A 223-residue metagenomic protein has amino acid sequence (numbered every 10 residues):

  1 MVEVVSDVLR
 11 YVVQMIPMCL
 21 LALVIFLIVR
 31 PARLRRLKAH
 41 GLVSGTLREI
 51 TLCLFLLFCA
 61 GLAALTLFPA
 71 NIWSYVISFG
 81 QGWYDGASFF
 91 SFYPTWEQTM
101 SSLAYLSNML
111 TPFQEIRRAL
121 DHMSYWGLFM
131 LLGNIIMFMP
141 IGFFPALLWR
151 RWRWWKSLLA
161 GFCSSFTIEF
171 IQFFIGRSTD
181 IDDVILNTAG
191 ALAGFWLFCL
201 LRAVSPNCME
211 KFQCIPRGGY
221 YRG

Functional and structural regions predicted by a protein language model:
M1-G176, C199-G223: Bulky hydrophobic segments
T179, V184-I185: Loop-to-transmembrane alpha-helix initiation sites
